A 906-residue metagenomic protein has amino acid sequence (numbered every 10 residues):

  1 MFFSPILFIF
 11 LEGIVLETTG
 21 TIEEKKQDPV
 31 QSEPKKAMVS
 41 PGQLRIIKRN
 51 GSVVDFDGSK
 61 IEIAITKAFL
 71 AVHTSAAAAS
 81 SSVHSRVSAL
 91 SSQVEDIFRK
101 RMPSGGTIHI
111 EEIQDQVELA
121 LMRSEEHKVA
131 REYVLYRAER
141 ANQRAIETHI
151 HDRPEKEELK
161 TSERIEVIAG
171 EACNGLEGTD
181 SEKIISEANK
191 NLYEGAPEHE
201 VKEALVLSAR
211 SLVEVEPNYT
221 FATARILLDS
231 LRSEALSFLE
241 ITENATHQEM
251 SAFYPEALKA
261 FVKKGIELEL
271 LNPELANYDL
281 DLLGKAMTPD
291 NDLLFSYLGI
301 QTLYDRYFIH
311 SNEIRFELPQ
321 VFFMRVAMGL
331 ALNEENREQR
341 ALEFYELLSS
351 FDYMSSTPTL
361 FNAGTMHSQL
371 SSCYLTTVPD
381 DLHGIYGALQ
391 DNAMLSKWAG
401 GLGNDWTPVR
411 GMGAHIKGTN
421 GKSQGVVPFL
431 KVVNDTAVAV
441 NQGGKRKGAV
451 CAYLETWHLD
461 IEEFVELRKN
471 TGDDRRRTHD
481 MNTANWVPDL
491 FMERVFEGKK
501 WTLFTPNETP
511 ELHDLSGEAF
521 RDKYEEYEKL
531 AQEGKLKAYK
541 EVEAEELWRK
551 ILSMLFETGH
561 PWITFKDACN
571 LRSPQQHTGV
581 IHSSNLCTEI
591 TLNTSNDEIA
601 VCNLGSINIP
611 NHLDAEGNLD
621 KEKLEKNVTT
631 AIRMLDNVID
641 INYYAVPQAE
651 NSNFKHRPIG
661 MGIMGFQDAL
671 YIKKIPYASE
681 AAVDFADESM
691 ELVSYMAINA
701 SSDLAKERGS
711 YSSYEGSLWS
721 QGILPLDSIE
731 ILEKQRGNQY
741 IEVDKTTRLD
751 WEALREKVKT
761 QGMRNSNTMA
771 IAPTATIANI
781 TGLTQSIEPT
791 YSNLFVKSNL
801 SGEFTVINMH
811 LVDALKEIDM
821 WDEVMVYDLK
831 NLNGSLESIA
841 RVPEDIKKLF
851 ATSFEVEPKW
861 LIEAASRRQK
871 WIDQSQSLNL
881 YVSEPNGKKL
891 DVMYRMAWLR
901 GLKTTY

Functional and structural regions predicted by a protein language model:
P5-R45, S52, A79-R164, G170-M324 (+1 more regions): Core nucleic-acid recognition elements
D57-S75, T161-G178, M324-A331, T790: Short, surface-exposed, low-complexity cationic segments
A89-V94, Q116-M122, A196, S211 (+7 more regions): Core structural elements
E126, E132-R137, T220-L258, V487 (+9 more regions): Terminal amphipathic helices with adjacent charged low-complexity linkers/tails
H151, D229-P289, S371-I609, L613-K621 (+5 more regions): Active-site cavity-forming subdomains of large catalytic enzyme subunits
L271-T302, I590-N593, L635-D640, S710 (+2 more regions): Catalytic alpha/beta core of large soluble enzyme barrels
H310-I314, Q320, M324, L332-E338 (+5 more regions): Catalytic nucleotidyl-transfer cores of nucleotide-processing enzymes
N627-E650, P676-T774, E844-K847, S877 (+1 more regions): Internal maturation/activation junctions in enzymes
